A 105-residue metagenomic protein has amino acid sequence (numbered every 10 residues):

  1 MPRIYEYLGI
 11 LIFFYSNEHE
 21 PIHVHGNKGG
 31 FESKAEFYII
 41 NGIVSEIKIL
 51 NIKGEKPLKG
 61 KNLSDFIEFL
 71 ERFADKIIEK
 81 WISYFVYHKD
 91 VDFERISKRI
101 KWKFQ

Functional and structural regions predicted by a protein language model:
M1-E32: Short, charged/polar N-terminal "headpieces" of proteins
M1-Y5, I12-F14, I43, I47 (+3 more regions): Residue-level signal for well-ordered alpha-helical segments
Y5-Y7, Y15, F31, Y38 (+2 more regions): Sequence-level detector for tyrosine residue identity
G9, Y15, E20-I22, I43-S45 (+3 more regions): Residues in flexible loops and secondary-structure boundaries
E20-K61: A short, structured beta-strand/loop element
E55-Q105: Acidic, low-complexity intrinsically disordered segments
